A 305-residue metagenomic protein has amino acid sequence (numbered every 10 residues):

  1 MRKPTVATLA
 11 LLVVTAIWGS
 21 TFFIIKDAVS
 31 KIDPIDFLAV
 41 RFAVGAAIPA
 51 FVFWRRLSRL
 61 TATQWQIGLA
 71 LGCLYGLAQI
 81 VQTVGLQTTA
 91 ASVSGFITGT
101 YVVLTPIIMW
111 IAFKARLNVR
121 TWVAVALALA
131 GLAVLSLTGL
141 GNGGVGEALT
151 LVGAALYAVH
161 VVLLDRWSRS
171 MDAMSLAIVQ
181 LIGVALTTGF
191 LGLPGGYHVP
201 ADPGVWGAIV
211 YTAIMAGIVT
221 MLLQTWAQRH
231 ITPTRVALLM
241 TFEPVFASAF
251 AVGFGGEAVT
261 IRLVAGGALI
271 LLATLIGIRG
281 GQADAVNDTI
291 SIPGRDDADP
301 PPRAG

Functional and structural regions predicted by a protein language model:
K3-T8, V29-I35, A39, L60-W65 (+4 more regions): Juxtamembrane helix-entry segments on the extracytoplasmic side of multipass membrane proteins
P4, L9, F42, L132 (+5 more regions): C-terminal-most transmembrane helix of multi-pass membrane proteins
A16-G19, F23, A50, G72 (+9 more regions): Hydrophobic/small/kink-forming positions within alpha-helical transmembrane segments of polytopic membrane proteins
I17, T21-F22, A50-T98, V134 (+2 more regions): Specific transmembrane alpha-helical segments of multi-pass solute transporters/efflux pumps, especially DMT/EamA
F23, I35, G45-P49, T105-I111 (+4 more regions): Transmembrane alpha-helical segments that form core, pore/gating elements of small-molecule transporters/exporters
A39-V40, S94-Y101, L163-A185, G217-G253: Helix-helix packing/entry segments at the starts of transmembrane helices
I48-S58, Y101-V123, V245-A265: C-terminal transmembrane-helix exit sites in multi-pass transporters
P49, L69, Y75, L117-L137 (+4 more regions): Hydrophobic transmembrane alpha-helices of multi-pass small-molecule transport proteins
